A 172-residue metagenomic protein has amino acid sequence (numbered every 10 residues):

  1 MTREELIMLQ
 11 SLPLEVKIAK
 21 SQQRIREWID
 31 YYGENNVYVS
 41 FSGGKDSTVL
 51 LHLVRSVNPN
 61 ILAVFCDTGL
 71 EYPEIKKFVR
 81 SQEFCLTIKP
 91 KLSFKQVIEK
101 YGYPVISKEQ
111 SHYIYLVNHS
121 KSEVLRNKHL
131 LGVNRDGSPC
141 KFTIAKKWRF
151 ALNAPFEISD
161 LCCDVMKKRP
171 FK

Functional and structural regions predicted by a protein language model:
T2-K172: ATP-dependent adenylation/nucleotidyltransferase module used to activate substrates
